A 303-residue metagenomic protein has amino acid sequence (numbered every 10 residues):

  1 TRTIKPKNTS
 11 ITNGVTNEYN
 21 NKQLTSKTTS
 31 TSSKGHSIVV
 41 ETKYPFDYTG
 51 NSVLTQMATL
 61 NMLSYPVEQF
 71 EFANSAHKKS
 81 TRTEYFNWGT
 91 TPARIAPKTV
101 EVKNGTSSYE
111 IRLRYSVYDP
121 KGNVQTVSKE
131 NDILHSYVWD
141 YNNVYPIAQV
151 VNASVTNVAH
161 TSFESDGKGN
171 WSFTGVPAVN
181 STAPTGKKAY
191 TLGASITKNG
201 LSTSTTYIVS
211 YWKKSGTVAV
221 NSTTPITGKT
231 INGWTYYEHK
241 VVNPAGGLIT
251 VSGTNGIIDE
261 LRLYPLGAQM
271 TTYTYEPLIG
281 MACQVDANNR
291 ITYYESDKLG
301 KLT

Functional and structural regions predicted by a protein language model:
T1-E18, Q23-Y118, G122-K129, I133-D286 (+1 more regions): Beta-strand elements of repeat-based all-beta scaffolds
